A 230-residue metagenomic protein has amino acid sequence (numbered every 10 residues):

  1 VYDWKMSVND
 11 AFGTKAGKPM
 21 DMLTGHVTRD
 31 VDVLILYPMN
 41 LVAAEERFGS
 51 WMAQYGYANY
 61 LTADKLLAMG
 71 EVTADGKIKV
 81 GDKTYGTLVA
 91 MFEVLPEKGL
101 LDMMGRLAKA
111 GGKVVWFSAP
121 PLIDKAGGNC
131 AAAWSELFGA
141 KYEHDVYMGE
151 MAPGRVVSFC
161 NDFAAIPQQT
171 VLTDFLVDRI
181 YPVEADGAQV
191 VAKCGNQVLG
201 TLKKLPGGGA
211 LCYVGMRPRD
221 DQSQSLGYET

Functional and structural regions predicted by a protein language model:
V1-T230: Carbohydrate-binding surfaces of carbohydrate-active enzymes
